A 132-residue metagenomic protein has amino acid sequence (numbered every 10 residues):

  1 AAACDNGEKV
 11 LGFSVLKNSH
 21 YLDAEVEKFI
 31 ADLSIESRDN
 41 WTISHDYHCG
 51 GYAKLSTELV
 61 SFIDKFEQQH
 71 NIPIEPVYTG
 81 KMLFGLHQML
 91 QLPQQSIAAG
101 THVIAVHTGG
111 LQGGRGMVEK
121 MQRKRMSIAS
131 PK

Functional and structural regions predicted by a protein language model:
A1-K132: PLP-dependent amino-acid enzyme catalytic core
